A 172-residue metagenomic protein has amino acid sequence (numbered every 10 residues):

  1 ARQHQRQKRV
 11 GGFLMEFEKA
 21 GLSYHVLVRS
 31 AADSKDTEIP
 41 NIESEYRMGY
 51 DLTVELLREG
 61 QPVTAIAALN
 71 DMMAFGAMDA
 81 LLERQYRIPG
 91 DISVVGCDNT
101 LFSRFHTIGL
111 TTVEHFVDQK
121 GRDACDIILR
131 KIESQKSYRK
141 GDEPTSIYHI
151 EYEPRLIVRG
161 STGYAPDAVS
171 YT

Functional and structural regions predicted by a protein language model:
A1-Y171: Bacterial carbohydrate/catabolite-sensing allosteric modules
